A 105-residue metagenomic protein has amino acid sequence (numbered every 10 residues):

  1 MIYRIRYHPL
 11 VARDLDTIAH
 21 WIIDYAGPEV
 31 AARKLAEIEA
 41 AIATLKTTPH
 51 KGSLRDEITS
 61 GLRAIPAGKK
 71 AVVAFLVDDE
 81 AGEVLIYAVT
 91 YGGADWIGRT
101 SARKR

Functional and structural regions predicted by a protein language model:
M1-L62: Basic, Lys/Arg-enriched alpha-helical interface segments
I22, A26, A67, E83-L85: A general secondary-structure boundary signal
T48-E83: Basic/aromatic recognition patch in beta-strand/loop cores that engages polyanionic ligands
A71-R105: Enriched for short, Lys/Arg-rich terminal
